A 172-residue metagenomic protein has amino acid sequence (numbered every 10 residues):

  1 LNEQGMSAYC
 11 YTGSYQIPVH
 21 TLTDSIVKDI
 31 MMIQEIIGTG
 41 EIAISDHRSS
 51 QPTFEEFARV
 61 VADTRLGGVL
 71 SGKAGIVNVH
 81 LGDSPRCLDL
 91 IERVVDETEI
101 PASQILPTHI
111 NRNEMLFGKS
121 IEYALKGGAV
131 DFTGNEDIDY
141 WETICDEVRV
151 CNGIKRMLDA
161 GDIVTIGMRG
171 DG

Functional and structural regions predicted by a protein language model:
L1-E56: Divalent-metal coordination cores built from histidine and acidic residues
Q4-G5, G127, G161: Glycine-centered loop/turn motif at secondary-structure junctions
S49, E56, A62-K155, T165-G170: Active-site core of metal-dependent hydrolases
R156-A160: Redox- and metal-dependent alpha/beta enzyme cores, enriched for Fe-S-associated oxidoreductases and cofactor-handling
